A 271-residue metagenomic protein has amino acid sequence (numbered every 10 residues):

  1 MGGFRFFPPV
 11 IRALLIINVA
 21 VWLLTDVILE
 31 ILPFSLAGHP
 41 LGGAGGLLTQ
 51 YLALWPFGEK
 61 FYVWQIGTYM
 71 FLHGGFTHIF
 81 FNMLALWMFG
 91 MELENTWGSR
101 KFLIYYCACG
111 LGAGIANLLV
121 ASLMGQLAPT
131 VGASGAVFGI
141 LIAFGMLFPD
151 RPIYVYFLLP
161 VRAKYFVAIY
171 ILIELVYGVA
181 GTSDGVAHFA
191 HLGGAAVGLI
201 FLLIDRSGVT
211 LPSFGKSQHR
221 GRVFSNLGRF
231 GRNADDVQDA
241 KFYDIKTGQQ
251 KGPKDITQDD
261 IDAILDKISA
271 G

Functional and structural regions predicted by a protein language model:
M1-D260, I264: A detector for small-residue-rich transmembrane helices and their helix-helix packing motifs
A263-G271: Structured cytosolic domains appended to multi-pass membrane proteins
